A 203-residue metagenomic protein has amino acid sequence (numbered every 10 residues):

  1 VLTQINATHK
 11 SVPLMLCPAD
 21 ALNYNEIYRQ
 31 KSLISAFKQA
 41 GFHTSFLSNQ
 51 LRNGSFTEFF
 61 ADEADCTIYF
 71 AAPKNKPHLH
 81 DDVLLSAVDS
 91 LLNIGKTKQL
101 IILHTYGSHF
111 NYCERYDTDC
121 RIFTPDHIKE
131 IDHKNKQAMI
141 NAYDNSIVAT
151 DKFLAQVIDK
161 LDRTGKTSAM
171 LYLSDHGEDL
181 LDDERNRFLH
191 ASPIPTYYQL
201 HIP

Functional and structural regions predicted by a protein language model:
V1-P203: Catalytic domains that recognize anionic headgroups
